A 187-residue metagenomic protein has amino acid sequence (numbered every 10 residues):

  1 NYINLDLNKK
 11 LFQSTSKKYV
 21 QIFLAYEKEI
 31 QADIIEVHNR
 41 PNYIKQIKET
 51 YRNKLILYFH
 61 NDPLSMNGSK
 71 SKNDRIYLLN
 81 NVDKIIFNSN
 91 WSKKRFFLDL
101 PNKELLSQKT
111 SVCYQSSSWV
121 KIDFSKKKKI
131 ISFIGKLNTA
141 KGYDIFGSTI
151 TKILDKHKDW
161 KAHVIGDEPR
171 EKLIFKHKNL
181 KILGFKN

Functional and structural regions predicted by a protein language model:
N1-T15: Conserved nucleotide-sugar phosphate-binding/catalytic loop shared by glycosyltransferases and other
L24-A25, D62-P63, G68-F87: Membrane-proximal helix-turn-helix segments that form the acceptor-binding/catalytic region of lipid-linked
V37-Y43, F59: Short His-centered aromatic/hydrophobic patch
D62-L64, W91-S92, K109-I122, P169: Short beta-strand->alpha-helix junction loop in the catalytic core of nucleotide-activated group-transfer enzymes
R75-I76, N80-S107: A short, active-site helix/loop in glycosyltransferases that binds the activated sugar's phosphate group
I86, D123-K141, G147-T151, H163: Conserved donor-binding/catalytic core segment of Leloir-type glycosyltransferases
N88, C113-S116, F133-L137, I165-G166 (+1 more regions): Short hydrophobic "strand-cap" motifs at the C-terminus of beta-strands
E171-K186: Nucleotide-activated donor-binding/catalytic signature segment of Leloir-type glycosyltransferases, i.e., the conserved
